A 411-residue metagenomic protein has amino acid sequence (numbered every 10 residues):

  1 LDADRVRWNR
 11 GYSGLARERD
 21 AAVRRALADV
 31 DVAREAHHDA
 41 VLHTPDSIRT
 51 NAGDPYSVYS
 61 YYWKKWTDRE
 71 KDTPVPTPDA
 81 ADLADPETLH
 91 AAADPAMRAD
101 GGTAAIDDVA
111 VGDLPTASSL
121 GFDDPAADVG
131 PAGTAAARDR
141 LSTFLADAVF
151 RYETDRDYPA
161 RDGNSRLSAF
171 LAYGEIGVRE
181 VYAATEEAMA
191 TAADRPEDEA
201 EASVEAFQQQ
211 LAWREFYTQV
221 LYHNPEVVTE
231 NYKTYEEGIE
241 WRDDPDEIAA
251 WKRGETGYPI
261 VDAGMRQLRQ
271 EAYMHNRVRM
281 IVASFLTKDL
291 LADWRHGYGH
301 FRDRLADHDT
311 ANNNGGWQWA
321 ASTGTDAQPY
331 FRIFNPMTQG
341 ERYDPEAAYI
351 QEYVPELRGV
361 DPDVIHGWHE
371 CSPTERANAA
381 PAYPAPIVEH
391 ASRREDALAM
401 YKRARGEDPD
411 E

Functional and structural regions predicted by a protein language model:
L1-P74, A193-D198, S203, L398-P409: Trp/Phe/Arg-rich N-terminal binding region typifying the photolyase-homology
R10-G11, T154, W251, K288: Short, contiguous strand/loop micro-motifs
D20, V278-M280, E395: Hydrophobic alpha-helical segments, especially transmembrane helices and their immediate juxtamembrane helical caps
A22, H43-I48, D139-R140, E153-Y158 (+4 more regions): Intrinsically disordered, low-complexity boundary segments flanking structured domains
A22-R25, D46-D54, V75-D85, T323-Q328 (+1 more regions): Noncatalytic linker/hinge segments flanking ATPase motor cores
V58, W63-E230, D344, A348-E411: Glycine/tryptophan-enriched, flexible segments
G163-L171, E175-G359: Active-site-proximal binding-pocket segments
